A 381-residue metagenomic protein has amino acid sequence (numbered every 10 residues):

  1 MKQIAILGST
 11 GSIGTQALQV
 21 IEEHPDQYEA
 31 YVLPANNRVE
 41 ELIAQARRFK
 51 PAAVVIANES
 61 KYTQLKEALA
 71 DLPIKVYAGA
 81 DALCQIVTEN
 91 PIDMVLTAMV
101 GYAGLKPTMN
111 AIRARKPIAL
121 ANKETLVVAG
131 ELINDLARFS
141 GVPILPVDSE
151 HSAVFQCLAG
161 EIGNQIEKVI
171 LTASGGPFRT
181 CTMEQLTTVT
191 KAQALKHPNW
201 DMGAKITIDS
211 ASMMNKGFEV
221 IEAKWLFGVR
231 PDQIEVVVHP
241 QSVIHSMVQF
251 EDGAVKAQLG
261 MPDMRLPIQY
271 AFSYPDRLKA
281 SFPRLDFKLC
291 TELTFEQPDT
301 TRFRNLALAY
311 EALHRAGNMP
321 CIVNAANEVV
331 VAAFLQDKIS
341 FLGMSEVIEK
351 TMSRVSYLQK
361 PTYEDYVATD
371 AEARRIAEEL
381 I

Functional and structural regions predicted by a protein language model:
M1-I381: Catalytic, metal-anchored helix/loop core of enzyme active sites in primary metabolism
